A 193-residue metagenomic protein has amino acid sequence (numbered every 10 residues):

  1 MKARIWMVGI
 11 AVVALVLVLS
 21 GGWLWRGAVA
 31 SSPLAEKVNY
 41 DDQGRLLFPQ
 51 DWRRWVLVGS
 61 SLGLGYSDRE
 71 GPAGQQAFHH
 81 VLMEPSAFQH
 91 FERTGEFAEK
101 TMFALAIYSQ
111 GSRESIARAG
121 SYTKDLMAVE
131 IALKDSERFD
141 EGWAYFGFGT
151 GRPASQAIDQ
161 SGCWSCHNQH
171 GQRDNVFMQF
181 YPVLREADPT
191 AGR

Functional and structural regions predicted by a protein language model:
M1-V12: N-terminal Sec-pathway targeting helices
I10-S20: Hydrophobic membrane-insertion alpha-helices, especially the h-region of bacterial N-terminal signal peptides
G22-S31: Signal peptide processing junction and immediate N-terminal pro/mature segment of secreted/exported proteins
S32, V38-D41, F48-V56, S60 (+3 more regions): Sequence context surrounding c-type heme c attachment/ligation sites in exported
A77-F88: Short, structured beta-strand/loop micro-motifs enriched in basic residues and often containing a Trp
